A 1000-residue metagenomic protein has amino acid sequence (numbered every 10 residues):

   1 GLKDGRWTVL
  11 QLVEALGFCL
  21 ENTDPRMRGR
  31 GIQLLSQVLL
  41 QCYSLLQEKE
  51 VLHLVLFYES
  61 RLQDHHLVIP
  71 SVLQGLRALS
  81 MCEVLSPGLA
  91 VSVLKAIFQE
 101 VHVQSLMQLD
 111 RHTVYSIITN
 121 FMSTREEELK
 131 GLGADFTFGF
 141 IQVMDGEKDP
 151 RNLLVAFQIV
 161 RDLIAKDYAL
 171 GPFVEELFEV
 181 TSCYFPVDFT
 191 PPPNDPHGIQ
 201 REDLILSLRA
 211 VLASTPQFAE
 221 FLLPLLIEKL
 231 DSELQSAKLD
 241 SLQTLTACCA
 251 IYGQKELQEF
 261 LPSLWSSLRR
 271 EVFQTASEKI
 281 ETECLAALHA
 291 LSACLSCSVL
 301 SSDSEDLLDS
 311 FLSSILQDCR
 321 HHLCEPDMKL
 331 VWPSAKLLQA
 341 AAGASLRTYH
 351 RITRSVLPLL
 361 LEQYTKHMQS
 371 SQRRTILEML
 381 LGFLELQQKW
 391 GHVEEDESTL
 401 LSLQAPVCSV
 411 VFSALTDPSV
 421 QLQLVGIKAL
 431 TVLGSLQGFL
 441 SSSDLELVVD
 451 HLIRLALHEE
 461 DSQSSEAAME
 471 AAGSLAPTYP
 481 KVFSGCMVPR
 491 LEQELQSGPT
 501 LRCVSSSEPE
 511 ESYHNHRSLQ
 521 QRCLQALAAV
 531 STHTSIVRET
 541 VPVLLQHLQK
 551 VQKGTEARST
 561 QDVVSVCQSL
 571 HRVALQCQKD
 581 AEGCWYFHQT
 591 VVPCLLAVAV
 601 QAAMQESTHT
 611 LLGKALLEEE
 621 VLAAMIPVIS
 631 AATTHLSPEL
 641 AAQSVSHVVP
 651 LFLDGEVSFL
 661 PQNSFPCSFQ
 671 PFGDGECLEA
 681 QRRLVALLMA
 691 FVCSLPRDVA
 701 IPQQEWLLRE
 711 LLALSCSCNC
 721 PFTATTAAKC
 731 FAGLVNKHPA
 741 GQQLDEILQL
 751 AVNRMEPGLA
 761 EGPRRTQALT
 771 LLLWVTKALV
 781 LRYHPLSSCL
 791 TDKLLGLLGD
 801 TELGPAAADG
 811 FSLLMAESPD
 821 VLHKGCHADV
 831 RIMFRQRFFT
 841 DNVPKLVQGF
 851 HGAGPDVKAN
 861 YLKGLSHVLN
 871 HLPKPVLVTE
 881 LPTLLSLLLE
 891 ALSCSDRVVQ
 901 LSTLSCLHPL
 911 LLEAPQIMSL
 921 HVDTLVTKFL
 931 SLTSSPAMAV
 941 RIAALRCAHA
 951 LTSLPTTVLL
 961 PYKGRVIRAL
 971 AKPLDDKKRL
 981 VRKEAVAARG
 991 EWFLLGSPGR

Functional and structural regions predicted by a protein language model:
G1-L10, L20, R26: N-terminal alpha-helical scaffolding segments that mark the starts of alpha-solenoid/helical-repeat architectures
D4, T957-R1000: C-terminal interaction modules of eukaryotic adaptor/scaffold proteins
G5-L16, Q47-V55, S86-F98, L129-F138 (+27 more regions): Core helices of alpha-solenoid repeat scaffolds
E14-L20, D24-R28, S36-R111, T119-M122: Long amphipathic alpha-helical scaffold regions
A15-D24, F57-H66, F98-Q108, F121 (+23 more regions): Helix-loop junctions that connect tandem helical modules in alpha-solenoid scaffolds
L34-C42, G75-E83, V114-R125, A156-D167 (+25 more regions): Hydrophobic residues within the alpha-helices of tandem HEAT/HEAT-like
Q108, V114-G133, T137-F140, M144 (+4 more regions): Solenoidal tandem-repeat scaffolds enriched in leucines and small polar residues
